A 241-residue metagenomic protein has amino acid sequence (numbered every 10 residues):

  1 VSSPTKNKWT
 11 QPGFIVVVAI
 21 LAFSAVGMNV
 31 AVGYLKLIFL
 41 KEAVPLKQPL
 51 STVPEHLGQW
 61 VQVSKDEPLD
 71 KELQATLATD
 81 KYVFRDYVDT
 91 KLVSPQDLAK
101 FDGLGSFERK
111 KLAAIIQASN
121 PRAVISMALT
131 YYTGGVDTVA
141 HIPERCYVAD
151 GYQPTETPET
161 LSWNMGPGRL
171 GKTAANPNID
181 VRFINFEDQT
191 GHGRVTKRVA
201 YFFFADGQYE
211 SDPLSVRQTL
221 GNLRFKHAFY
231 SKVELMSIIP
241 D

Functional and structural regions predicted by a protein language model:
V1-F14: Cytosolic-side transmembrane helix boundary signature
F14-N29: Hydrophobic membrane-insertion alpha-helices, especially the h-region of bacterial N-terminal signal peptides
F23-G27, L37-I38, F225: Primarily extracytoplasmic/secreted proteins and surface-exposed domains characterized by disulfide-bonded cysteine
V32-V53: Alpha-helical transmembrane signal-anchor/signal-peptide segments
P49-D66: Amphipathic alpha-helical segments
E55, G191-R194, H227: A short, structured loop/turn motif at beta-sheet edges
S64-N222: Short, solvent-exposed recognition patches
Q218-D241: Long, compositionally biased interface segments
